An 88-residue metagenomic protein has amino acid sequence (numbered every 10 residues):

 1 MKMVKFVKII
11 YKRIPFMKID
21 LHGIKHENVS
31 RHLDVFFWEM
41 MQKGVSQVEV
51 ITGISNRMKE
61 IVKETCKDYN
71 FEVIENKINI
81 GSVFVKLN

Functional and structural regions predicted by a protein language model:
M1-N88: Long, charged, low-complexity intrinsically disordered regions
